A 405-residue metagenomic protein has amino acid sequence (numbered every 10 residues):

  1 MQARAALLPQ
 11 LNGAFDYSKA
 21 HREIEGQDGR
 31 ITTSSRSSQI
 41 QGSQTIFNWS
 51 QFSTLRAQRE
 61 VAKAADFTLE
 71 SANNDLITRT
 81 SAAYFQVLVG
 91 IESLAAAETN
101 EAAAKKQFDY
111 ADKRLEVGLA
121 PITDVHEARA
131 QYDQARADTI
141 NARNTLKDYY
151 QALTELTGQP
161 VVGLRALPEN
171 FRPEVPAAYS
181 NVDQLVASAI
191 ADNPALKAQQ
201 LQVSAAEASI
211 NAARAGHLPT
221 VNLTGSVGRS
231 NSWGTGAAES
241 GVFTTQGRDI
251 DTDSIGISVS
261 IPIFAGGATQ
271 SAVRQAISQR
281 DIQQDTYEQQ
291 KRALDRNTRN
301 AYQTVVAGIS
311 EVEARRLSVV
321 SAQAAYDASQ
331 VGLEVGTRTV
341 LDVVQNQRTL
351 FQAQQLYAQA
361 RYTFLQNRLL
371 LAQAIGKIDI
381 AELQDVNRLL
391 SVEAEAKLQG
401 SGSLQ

Functional and structural regions predicted by a protein language model:
M1-D16, R59, V161, L167-S204 (+3 more regions): Bacterial Sec-pathway N-terminal export signals of envelope proteins
M1-P9, I40-A57, F67-N74, T78 (+8 more regions): A glycine-/polar-enriched beta->alpha junction
A14-Q44, N170-A178, N211, T224-I261 (+3 more regions): Small/polar, glycine/serine/threonine/aspartate-rich low-complexity segments that form flexible
R59, I122-Q131, R274, V340-R348: Short, charged, amphipathic alpha-helical segments
D75-S188, T304, G308, V335 (+3 more regions): Periplasmic alpha-helical coiled-coil/stalk elements that build and connect Gram-negative outer-membrane
P121, L294, T298-A301, G336-V340: Alpha-helical heptad-repeat coiled-coil segments that mediate oligomerization/polymerization in large
L356-Q405: Acidic, low-complexity, intrinsically disordered peripheral segments
